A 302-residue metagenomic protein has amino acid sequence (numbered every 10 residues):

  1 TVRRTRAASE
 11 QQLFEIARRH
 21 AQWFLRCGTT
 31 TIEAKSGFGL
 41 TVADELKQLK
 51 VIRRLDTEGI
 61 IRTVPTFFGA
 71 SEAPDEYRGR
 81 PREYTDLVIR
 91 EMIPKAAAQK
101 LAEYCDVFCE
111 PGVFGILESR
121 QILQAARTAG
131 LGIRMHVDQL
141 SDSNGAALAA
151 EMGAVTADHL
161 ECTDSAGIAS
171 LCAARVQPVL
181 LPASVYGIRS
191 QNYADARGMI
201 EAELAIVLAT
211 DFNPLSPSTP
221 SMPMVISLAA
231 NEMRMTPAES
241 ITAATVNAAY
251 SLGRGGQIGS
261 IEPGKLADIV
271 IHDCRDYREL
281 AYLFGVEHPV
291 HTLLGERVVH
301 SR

Functional and structural regions predicted by a protein language model:
T1, L280: Charged C-terminal helix
V2-R18, Q22-W23, T30-N144: Metal-coordinating catalytic core of metallo-dependent amide/deamination hydrolases
L25, I89, A97-A98, R127 (+3 more regions): Non-catalytic positions within long, well-ordered alpha-helices that form the structural scaffold/packing of enzyme
G132-I133, D142-S260, H272-D276, F284 (+1 more regions): Active-site-adjacent C-terminal substructures of enzyme catalytic domains
G264-A267: Loop/turn positions that initiate beta-strands
T292: Short aromatic-centered micro-motifs
